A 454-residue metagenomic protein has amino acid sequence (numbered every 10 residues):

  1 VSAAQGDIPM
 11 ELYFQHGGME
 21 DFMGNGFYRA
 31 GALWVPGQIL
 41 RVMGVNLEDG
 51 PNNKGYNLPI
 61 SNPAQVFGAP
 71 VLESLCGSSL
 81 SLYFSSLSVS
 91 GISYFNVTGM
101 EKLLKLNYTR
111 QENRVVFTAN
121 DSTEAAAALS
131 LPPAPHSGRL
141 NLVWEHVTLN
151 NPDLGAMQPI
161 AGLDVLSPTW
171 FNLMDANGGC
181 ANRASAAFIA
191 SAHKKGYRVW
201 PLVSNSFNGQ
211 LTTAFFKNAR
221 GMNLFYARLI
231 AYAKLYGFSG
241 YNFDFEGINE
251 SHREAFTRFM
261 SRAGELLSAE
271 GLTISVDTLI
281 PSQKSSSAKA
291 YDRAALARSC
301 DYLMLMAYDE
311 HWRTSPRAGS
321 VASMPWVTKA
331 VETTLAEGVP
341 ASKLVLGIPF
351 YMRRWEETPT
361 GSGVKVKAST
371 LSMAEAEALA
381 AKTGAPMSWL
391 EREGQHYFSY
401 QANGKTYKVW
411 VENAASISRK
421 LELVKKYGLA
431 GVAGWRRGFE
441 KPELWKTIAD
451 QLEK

Functional and structural regions predicted by a protein language model:
V1-R139, V143, N150, A156: Primary recognition of N-terminal secretory signal peptides and signal-anchoring hydrophobic helices
S122-R228: Glycan-recognition patch characteristic of GH18 chitinases/ENGases and related GlcNAc/peptidoglycan-binding proteins
W144-T148, P168-N172, L202-S206, D244-I248 (+5 more regions): Active-site-proximal beta-strand/loop segments in catalytic clefts of secreted hydrolases
E145-A161, F216-L235, S285-A294, V411-K425: Short, acidic/polar
L166, F243, A263, L303-L305 (+3 more regions): Conserved, mostly hydrophobic/aromatic
D175-G179, R183, E250-A380: Substrate-binding surface in catalytic domains of secreted glycosidases
F350-E422, L452: Glycan-binding loop/region signatures in secreted carbohydrate-active enzymes
S416-K454: Acidic/aromatic/glycine-rich contiguous surface patches that form carbohydrate-binding/processing clefts and analogous
